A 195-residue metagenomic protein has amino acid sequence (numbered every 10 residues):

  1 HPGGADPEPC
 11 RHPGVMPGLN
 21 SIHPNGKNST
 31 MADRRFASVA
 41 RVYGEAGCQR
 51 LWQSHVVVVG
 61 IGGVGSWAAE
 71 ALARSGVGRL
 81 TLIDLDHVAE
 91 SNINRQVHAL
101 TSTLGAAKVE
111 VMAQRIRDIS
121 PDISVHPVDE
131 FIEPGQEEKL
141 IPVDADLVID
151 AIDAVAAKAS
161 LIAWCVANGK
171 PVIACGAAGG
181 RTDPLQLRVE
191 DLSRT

Functional and structural regions predicted by a protein language model:
M16-V57: N-terminal charged helix/coil linker that caps or initiates catalytic domains
V59-G60, I83: Conserved N-terminal Rossmann-fold NAD(P)-binding element of oxidoreductases
V64: Hydrophobic/small residue at the entry helix of a nucleotide-binding pocket
R74-R79: Conserved S-adenosyl-L-methionine
L82-S120: Glycine-rich phosphate-binding loop and adjoining beta1-alpha1-beta2 segment of Rossmann-like nucleotide-binding folds
G135-D144: Short amphipathic alpha-helix with an adjacent loop that forms part of the alpha/beta core around
D146-T195: E1/E1-like adenylate-forming module used to activate ubiquitin-like modifiers and sulfur-carrier proteins
